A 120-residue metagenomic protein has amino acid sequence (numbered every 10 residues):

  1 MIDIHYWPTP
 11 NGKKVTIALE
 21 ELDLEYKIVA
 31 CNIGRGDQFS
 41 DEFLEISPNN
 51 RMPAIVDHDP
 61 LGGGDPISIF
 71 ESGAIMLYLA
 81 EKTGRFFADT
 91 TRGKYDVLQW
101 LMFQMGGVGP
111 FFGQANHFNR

Functional and structural regions predicted by a protein language model:
M1-R120: GST-like domain detector, emphasizing the conserved glutathione-binding G-site in the N-terminal thioredoxin-like
